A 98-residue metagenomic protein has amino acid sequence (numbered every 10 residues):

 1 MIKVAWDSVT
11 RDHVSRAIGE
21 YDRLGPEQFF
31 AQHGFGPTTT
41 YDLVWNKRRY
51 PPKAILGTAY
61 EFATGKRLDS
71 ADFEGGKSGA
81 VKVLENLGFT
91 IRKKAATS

Functional and structural regions predicted by a protein language model:
M1-S98: Intrinsically disordered, charged low-complexity linkers and terminal tails that flank or connect structured domains
